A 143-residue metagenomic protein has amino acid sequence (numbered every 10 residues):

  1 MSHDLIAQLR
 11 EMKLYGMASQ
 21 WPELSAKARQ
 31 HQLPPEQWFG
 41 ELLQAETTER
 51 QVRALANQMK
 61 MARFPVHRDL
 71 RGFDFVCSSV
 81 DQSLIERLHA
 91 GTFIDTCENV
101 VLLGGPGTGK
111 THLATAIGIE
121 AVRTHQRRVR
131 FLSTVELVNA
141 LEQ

Functional and structural regions predicted by a protein language model:
M1-A7: Intrinsically disordered, low-complexity and often Lys/Arg-enriched segments
A7, S19-P22, G40, N57 (+5 more regions): Solvent-exposed alpha-helical segments within well-ordered globular domains of core cellular machineries
R10, L14-V66: Interdomain "pre-motor" coupling segment immediately N-terminal to P-loop NTPase/helicase cores
H67-L70, D95-C97: Short connector loops at helix/strand junctions that flank enzyme active sites, especially segments positioning acidic
R68-H89: N-terminal pre-Walker A segment at the start of P-loop NTPase domains
Q82-Q143: Conserved P-loop
